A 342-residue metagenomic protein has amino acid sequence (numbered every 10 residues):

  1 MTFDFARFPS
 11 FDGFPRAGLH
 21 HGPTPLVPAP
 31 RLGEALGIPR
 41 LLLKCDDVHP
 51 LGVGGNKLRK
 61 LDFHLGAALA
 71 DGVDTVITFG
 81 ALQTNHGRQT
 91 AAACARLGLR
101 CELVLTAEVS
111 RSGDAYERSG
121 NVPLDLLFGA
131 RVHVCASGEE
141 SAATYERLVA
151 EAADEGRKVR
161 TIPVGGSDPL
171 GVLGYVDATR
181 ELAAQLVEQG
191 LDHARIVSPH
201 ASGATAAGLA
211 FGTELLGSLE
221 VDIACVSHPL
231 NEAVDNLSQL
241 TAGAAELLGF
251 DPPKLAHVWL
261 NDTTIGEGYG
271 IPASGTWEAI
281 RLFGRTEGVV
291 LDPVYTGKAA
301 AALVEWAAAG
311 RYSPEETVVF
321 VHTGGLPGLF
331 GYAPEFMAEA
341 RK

Functional and structural regions predicted by a protein language model:
M1-K342: PLP-dependent amino-acid enzyme catalytic core
